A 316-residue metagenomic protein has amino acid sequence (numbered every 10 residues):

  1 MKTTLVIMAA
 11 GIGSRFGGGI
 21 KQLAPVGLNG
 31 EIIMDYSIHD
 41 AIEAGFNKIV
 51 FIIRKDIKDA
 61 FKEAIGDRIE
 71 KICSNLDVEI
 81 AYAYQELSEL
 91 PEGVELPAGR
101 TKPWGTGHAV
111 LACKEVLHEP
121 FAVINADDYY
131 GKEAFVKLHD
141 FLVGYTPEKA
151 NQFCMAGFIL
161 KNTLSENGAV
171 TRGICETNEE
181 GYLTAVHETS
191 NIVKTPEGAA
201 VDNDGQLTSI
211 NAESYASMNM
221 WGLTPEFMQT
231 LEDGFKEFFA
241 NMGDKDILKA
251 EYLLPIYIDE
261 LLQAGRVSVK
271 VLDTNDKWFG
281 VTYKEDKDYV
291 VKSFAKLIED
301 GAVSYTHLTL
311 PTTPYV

Functional and structural regions predicted by a protein language model:
K2-E70, Q85, E119: N-terminal glycine-rich phosphate-binding loop and ensuing alpha1 helix
G13, Y129-G131: A short, conserved beta-strand element in the Rossmann-like catalytic core that flanks the donor/metal-binding loop
E70-E119: Short phosphate-binding loop-to-helix
P120-D127: Short beta-strand-to-loop acidic/aromatic patch adjacent to the donor-nucleotide binding site
K132-W221, P225: Conserved core of the sugar-phosphate nucleotidyltransferase
E232, K236, G243-Q263: A C-terminal functional module that forms or caps the active site or interfaces directly with catalytic machinery
T306-T312: Conserved small/polar residues in nucleotide/adenosyl-binding loops
